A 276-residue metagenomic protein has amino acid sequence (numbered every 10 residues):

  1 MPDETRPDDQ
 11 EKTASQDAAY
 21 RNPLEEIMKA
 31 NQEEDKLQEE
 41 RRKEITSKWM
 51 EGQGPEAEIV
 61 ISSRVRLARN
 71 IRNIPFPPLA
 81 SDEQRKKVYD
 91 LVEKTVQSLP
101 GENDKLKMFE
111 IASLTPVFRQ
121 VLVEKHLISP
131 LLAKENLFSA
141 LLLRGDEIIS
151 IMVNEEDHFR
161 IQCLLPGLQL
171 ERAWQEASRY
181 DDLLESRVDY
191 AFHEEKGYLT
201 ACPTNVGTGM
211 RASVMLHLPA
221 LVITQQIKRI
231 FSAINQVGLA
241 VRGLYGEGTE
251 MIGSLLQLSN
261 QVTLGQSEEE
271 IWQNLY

Functional and structural regions predicted by a protein language model:
P2-E195, M210, V222-T224, K228-S232 (+1 more regions): Long, Pro/Ser/Thr-rich low-complexity/intrinsically disordered regulatory tracts in eukaryotic proteins
G197-V214: Conserved phosphate/anionic-ligand binding catalytic regions in large, soluble enzymes, centered on
H217-A220: Structural signature of FAD isoalloxazine-binding scaffolds in flavoprotein oxidoreductases
